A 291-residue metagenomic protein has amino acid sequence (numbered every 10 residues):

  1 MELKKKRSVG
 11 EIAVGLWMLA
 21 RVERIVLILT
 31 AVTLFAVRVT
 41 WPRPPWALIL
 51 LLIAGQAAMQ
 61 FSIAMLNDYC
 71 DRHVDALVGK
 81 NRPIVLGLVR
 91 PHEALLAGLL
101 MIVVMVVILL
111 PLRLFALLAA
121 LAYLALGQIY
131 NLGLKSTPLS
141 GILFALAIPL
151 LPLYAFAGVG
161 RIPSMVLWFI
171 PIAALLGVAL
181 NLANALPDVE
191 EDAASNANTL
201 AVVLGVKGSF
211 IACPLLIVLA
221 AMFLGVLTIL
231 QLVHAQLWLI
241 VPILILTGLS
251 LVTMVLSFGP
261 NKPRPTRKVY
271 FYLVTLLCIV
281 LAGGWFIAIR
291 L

Functional and structural regions predicted by a protein language model:
S8-M18, R82-S164, W168: Intramembrane alpha-helical segments
G10-V14, V226-L291: Extended hydrophobic alpha-helices typical of membrane-associated regions
I28-F35, L143-V159, V202-V206, V269-G283: Small-residue-rich segments of transmembrane alpha-helices in multi-pass membrane proteins, especially helix faces
L29-C70, I102-L110, L114-Q128, I162-A183: Membrane-embedded alpha-helical segments that form the functional core of polytopic membrane enzymes, especially those
V32-T40, M105-R113, G127-N131, L151-V159 (+4 more regions): Structural signal for membrane-spanning alpha-helices in multi-pass inner-membrane proteins, emphasizing helix cores
G55-V85, E93, L176-A201: Acidic (Asp/Glu-rich) catalytic motifs at the cytosolic membrane interface
R72-A120, A197-V233: Multi-pass membrane catalytic core of lipid/isoprenoid biosynthesis enzymes
H73, A125-P138, A185, T253-N261: C-terminal ends of transmembrane helices
